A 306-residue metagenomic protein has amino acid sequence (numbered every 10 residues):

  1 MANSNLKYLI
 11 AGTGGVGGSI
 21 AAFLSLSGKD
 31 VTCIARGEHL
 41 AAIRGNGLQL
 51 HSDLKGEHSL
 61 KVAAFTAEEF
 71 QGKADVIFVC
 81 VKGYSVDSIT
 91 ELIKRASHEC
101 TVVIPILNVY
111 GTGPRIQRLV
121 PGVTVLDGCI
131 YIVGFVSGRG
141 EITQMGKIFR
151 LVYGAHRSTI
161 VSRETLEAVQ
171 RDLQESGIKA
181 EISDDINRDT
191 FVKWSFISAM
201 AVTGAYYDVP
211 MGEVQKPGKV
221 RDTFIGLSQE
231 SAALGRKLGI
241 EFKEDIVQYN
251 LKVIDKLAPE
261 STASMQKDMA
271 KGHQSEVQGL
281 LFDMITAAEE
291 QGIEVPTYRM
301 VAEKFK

Functional and structural regions predicted by a protein language model:
M1-G56: NAD(P)+-binding Rossmann beta1-loop-alpha1 motif at the extreme N-terminus of oxidoreductases
A2-S4, Q174-E175, I225-K306: NAD(P)-dependent Rossmann-like dehydrogenase/reductase catalytic/cofactor-binding core
S4-K7, D75, F149: Nucleotide donor/acceptor-binding cores
E57-E141: Rossmann-like NAD(P)(H) cofactor-binding subdomain of soluble oxidoreductases
G72, N108-D189, K193: Rossmann-fold dinucleotide-binding core
N187-Q215, K219-A232, A258: Active-site-proximal catalytic alpha-helix in oxidoreductases
